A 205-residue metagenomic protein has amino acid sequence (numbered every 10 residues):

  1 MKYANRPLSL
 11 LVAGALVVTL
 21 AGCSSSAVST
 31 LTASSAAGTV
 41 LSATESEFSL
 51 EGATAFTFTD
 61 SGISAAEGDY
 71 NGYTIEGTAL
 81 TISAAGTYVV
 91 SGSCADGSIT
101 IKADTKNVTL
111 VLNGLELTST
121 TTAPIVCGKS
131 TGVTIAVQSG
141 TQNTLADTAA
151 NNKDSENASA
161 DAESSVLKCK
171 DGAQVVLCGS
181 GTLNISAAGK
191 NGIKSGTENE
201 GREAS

Functional and structural regions predicted by a protein language model:
K2-S205: A composition-driven surface/loop motif
